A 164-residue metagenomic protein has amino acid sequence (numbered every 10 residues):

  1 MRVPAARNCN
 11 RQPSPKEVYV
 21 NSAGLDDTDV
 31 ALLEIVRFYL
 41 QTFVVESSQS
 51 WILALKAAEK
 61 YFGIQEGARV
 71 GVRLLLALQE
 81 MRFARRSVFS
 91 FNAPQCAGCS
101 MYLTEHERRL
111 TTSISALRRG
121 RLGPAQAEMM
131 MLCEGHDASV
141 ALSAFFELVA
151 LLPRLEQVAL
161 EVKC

Functional and structural regions predicted by a protein language model:
R2-C164: C-terminal-biased regions
